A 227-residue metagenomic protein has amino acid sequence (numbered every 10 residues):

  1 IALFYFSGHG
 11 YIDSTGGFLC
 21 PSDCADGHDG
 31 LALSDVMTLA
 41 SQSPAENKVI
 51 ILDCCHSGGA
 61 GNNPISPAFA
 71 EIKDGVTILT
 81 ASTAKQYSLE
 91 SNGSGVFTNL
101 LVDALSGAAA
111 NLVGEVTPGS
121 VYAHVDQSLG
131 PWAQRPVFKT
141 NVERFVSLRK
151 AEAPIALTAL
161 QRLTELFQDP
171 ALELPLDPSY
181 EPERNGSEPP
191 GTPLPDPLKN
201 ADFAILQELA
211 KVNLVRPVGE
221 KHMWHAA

Functional and structural regions predicted by a protein language model:
I1, P44-K48: Loop/turn elements at helix/coil->beta-strand transitions in domains of secreted/extracellular proteins
F4: Polar, low-complexity loop segments and adjacent catalytic/binding residues used for recognizing and processing sugar
S7-Y11, C55-S57: Short glycine-rich anion-binding loops that position phosphate/pyrophosphate groups of nucleotides and phosphorylated
H9-S43: A short, glycine/acidic-enriched catalytic loop
K48-K139: Active-site-proximal C-terminal subdomain of hydrolase catalytic domains
A110-P195, K199, K221-A227: Caspase-like cysteine protease fold
P195-V212: Short amphipathic alpha-helical interaction segments
A210-K221: A short, conserved structural fragment
